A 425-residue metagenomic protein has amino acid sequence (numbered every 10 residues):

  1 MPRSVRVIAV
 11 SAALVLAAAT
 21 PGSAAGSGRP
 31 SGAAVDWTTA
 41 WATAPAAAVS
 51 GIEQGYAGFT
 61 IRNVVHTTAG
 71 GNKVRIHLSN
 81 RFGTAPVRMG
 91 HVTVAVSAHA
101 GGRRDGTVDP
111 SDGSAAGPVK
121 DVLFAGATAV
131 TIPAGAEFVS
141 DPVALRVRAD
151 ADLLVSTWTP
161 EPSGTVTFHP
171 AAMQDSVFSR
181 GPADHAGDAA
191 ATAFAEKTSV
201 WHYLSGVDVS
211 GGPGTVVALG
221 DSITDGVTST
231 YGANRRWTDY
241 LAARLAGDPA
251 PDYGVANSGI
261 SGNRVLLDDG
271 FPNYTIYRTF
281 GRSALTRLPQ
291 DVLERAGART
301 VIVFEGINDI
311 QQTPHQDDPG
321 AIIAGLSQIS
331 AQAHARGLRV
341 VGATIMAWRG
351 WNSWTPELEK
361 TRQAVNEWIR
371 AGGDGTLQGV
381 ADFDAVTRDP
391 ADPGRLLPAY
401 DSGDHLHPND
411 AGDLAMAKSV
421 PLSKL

Functional and structural regions predicted by a protein language model:
R3-S4, A12-L16, G22-L219, D225-G232 (+1 more regions): N-terminal secretory targeting modules
W41, R62-N63, P86, V94-A95 (+5 more regions): Conserved SGNH/GDSL esterase-like catalytic core that processes O-acyl groups on lipids and polysaccharides
A57, S199, F280-A284, A321 (+5 more regions): Soluble or luminal CAZymes and related metallo-dependent hydrolases
S79, W158, L219-S222, N257-N263 (+4 more regions): Active-site-proximal beta-strand/loop segments in catalytic clefts of secreted hydrolases
R264, G270-I276, Q311, M346-L425: Catalytic His-Asp segment of secreted/periplasmic serine-dependent ester chemistry enzymes
L326-H334: Surface-exposed amphipathic alpha-helices with a cationic face
